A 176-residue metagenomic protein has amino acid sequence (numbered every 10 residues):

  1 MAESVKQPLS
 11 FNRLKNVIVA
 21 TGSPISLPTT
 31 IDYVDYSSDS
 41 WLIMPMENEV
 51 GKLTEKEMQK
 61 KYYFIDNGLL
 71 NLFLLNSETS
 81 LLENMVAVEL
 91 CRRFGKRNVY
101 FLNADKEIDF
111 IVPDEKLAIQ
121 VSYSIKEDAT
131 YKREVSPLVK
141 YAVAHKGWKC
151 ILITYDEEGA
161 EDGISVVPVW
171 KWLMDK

Functional and structural regions predicted by a protein language model:
M1-K116: Accessory nucleic acid-recognition modules appended to NTPase machines
Y63, I119, I151-I153, S165-V167: Hydrophobic/aromatic beta-strand patches that form the interior of the parallel beta-sheet core in alpha/beta enzyme
F94, H145-K146: A structural signal for short coil/turn segments at secondary-structure junctions
F101-L102, K146-T154: Short, hydrophobic beta-strand segments that form beta-sheet elements in well-ordered domains
P113-E127: Active-site ExK catalytic segment of metal-dependent nucleases
K126-S136: Active-site-adjacent loop/helix micro-motif of nuclease/hydrolase catalytic cores
Y155-K176: Domain-level recognition of nuclease-like catalytic cores that cleave nucleotide substrates
